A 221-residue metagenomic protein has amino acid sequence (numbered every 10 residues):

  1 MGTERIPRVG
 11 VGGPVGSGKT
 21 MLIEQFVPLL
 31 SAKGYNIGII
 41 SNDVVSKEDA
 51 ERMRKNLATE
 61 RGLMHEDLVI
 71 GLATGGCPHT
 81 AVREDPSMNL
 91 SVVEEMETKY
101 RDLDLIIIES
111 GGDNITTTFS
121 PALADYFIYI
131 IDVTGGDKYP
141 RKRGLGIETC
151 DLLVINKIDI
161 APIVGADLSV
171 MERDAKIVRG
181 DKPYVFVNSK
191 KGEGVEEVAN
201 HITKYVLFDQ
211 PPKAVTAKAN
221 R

Functional and structural regions predicted by a protein language model:
G2-A124, G136-K138: Nucleotide-state-sensitive switch-loop elements of NTP-binding domains
P14, I40-V44, D132-V133, L152-A166 (+1 more regions): G-domain G4 guanine-recognition motif of GTPases
S31-I37, L152-L153, G180-P183: Short, surface-exposed connector motifs at secondary-structure boundaries
E51-M53, T118-A122, P140-R143, G165-L168 (+2 more regions): Short amphipathic alpha-helical segments
T98, T117-T134, R143-I155: Inter-motif core of Ras-like GTPase G domains
I115, K142, G194: Short acidic active-site motifs
I160-A217: Canonical P-loop GTPase G-domain recognition
